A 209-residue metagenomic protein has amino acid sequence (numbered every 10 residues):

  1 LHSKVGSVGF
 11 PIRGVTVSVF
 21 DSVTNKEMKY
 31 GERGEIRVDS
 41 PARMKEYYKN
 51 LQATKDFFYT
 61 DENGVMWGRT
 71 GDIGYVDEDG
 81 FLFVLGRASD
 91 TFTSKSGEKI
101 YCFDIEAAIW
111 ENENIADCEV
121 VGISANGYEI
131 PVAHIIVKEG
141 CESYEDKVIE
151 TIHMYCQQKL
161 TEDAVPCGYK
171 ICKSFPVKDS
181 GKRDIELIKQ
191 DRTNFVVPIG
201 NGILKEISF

Functional and structural regions predicted by a protein language model:
L1-T16, K26-G34, A42-K45, K55 (+1 more regions): Conserved ATP-binding loop and adjacent catalytic segment of the adenylate-forming AMP-binding
R13-V15, G34, G71, E129-P131 (+1 more regions): Change "...and in nucleic-acid phosphodiester-cleaving endonucleases..." to "...and in nucleic-acid processing enzymes
G14, A53, N114-D117, S174: Glycine-centered tight turns that cap/initiate beta-strands
S18-R37, Y75-D79, E142-I149, S180 (+1 more regions): Conserved beta-loop-beta connector loops within the AMP-binding
V19-F20, Y59, Y75, W110 (+1 more regions): Hydrophobic beta-strand positions
D21-V23, N50, T54: Acidic/polar helix N-cap motif
S40, K45-E46, D56, V65 (+1 more regions): AMP-binding/adenylate-forming catalytic core of the ANL superfamily
E119-S124, V132-H134, H153-F209: Conserved C-terminal "lid"/linker of ANL adenylate-forming enzymes
